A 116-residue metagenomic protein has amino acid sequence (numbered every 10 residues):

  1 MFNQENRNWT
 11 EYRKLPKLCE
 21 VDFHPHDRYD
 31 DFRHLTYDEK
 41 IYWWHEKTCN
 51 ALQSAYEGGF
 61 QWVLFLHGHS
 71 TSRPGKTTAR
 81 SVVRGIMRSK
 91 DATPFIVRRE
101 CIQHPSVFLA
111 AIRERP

Functional and structural regions predicted by a protein language model:
M1-P116: Long, charged, low-complexity intrinsically disordered regions
